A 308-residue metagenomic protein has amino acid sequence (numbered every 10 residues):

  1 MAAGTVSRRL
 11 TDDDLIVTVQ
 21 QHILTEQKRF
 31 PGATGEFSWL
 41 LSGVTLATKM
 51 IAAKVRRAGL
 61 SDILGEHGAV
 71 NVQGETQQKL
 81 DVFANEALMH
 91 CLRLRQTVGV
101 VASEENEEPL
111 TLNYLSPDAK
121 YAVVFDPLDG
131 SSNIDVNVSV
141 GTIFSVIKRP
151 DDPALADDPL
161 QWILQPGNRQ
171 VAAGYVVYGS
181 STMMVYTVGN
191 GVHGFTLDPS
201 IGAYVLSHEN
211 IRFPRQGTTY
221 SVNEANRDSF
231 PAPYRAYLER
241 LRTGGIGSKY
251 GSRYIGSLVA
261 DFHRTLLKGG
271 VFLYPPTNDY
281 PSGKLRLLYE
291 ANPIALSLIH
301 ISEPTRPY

Functional and structural regions predicted by a protein language model:
M1-L128, P153, G256-L296, S302: N-terminal subdomain of lithium-sensitive/metallo-dependent phosphomonoesterases centered on the IMPase/IPPase/PAP
L80, E105-N106, D135-V138, Y175-V177: Active-site nucleophile and cofactor-binding loops and adjacent substrate-binding regions of central metabolic enzymes
L115-S116, I134-V138, T187-V188: Short glycine/proline-enriched turns and hinge-like loops at secondary-structure junctions
D126-V136: Gly/Thr-rich phosphate-binding beta-strand-loop-beta motif of the actin/hexokinase/Hsp70
S131, T305-R306: Ser/Thr-centric signal marking residues that sit in or immediately flank functional binding/regulatory motifs
G141-V271: Acidic beta-strand-loop-alpha-helix segment within the catalytic core of divalent metal-dependent phosphate-processing
I299-H300, P307-Y308: Single conserved hydrophobic/aromatic residue that forms the stacking wall/gate of nucleotide- or nucleobase-binding
